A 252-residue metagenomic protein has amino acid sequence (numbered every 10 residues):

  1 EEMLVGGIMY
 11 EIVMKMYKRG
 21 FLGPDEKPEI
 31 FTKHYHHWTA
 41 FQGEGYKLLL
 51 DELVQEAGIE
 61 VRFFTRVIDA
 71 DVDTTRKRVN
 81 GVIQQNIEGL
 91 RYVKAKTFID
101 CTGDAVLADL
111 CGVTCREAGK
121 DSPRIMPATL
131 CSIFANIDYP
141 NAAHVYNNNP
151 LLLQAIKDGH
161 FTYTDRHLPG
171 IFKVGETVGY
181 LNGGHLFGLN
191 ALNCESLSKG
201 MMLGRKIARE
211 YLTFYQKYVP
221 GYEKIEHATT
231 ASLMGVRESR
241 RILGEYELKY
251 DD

Functional and structural regions predicted by a protein language model:
E1, I8, G20-G23, F64 (+3 more regions): Flavin (FAD/FMN)-binding glycine-rich loop and adjacent Rossmann-like elements that form
E1-D69, D73, S132: Conserved N-terminal/central alpha/beta ligand/cofactor-binding core
